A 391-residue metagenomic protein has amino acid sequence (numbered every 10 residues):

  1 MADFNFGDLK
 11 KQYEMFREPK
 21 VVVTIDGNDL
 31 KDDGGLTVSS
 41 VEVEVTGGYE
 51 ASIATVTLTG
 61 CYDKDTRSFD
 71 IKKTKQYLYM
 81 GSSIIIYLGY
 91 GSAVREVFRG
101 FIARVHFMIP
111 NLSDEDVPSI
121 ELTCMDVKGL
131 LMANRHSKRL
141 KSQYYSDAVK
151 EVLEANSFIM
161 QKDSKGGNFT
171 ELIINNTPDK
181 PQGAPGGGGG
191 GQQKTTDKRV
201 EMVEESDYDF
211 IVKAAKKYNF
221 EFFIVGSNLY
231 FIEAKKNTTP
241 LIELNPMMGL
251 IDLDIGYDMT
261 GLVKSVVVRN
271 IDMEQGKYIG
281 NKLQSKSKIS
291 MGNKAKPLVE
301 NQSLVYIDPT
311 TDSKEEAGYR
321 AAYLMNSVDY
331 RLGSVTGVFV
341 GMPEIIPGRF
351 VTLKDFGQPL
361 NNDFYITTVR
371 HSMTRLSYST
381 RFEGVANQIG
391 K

Functional and structural regions predicted by a protein language model:
M1-N134: Assembly/oligomerization scaffold segments
M1-Y13, N219, P240-L241, N245-D254 (+3 more regions): Compositionally biased, intrinsically disordered low-complexity segments enriched in polar/Pro/Gly and often Gln
Y49-Q76, G249-K391: An acidic/polar, Gly/Ser/Thr-rich interaction patch typically located in mid-to-C-terminal regions of proteins
I86, F231-I232, V268: Short hydrophobic/aromatic-rich beta-strand segments that constitute the beta-sheet cores of beta-sandwich/beta-barrel
G89, A234, I271: Surface loops and adjacent helix of pleckstrin homology
R99, S146-K150, Y208-V212, S265-V266 (+1 more regions): Extracytoplasmic/secreted envelope proteins and their assembly/folding machinery, especially bacterial periplasmic
R99-M108, K235-T238, F364-R375: Short, compositionally biased
D116-G249: Charged- and aromatic-enriched interaction segments used to assemble and dock large macromolecular complexes
